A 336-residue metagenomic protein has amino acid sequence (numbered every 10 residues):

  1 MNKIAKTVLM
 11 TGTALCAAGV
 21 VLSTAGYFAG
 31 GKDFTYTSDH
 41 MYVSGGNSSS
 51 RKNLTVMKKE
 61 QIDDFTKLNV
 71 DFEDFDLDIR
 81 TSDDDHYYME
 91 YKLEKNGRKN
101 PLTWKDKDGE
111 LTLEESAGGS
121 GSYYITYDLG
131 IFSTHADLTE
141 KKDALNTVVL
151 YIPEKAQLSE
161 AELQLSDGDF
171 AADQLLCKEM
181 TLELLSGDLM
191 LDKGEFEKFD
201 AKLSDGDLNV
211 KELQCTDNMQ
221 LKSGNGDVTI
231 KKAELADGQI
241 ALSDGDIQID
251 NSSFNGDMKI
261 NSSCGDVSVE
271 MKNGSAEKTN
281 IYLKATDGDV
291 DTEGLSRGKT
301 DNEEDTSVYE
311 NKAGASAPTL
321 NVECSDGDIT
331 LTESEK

Functional and structural regions predicted by a protein language model:
M1-T7: Positively charged n-region of N-terminal signal peptides that target proteins for export
L9-G26: Hydrophobic membrane-insertion alpha-helices, especially the h-region of bacterial N-terminal signal peptides
G26-S116, S122-Y123, K141-Q164, D169-E183 (+4 more regions): Short linear S-[DN]-x-LW-Φ motif typified by the pepsin-like aspartic protease active-site region
K107-G119, K284-L295: Conserved long hydrophobic alpha-helices within structured protein cores
S122-K141, G294-K312: Acidic/polar low-complexity surface segments
M180-L184, F199-K202: Loop-centered beta-sheet repeat module
D192-G194, F199, L208-S223, D227-K336: Short, surface-exposed interaction patches in beta-rich subdomains that mediate adhesion/assembly near membranes
